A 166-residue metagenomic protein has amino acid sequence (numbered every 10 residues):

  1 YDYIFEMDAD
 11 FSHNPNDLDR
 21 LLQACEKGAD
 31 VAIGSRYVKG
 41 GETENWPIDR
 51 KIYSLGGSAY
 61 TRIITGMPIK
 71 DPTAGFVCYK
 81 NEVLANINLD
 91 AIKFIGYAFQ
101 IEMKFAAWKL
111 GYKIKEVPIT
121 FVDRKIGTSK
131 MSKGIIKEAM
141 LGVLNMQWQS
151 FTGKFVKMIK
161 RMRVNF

Functional and structural regions predicted by a protein language model:
Y1-Y3, P15-Y97, R124-L141, M162: Acceptor/aglycone-binding surface of glycosyltransferases and processive sugar-polymer synthases
A9-S12: Acidic metal-phosphate-binding loop of nucleotide-sugar-dependent transferases
G34, D71-P72, E116, T152 (+1 more regions): Short, hydrophobic secondary-structure boundary micro-motifs
P68, A91-I95, K104-F121: Catalytic donor-sugar/metal-binding loop of nucleotide-sugar-dependent glycosyltransferases
L141-F166: C-terminal, non-catalytic tails of nucleotide-sugar-dependent glycosyltransferases
